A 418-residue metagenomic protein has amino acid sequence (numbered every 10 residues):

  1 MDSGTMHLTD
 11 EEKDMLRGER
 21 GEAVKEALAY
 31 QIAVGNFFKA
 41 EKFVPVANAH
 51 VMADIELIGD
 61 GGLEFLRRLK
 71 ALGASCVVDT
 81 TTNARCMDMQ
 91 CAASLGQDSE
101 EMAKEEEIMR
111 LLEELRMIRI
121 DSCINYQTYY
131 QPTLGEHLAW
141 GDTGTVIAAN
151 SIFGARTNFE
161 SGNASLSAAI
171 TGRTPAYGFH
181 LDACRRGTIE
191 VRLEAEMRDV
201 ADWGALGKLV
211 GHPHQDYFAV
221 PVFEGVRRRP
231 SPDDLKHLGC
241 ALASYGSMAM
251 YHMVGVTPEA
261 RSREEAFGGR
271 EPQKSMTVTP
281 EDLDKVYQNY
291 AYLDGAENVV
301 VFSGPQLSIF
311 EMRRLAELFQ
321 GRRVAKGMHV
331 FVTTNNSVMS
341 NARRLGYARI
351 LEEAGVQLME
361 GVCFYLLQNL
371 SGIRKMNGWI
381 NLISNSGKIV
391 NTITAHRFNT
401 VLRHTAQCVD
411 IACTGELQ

Functional and structural regions predicted by a protein language model:
M1-Q418: Non-transmembrane, aqueous-exposed alpha-helical and coiled segments at domain scale
